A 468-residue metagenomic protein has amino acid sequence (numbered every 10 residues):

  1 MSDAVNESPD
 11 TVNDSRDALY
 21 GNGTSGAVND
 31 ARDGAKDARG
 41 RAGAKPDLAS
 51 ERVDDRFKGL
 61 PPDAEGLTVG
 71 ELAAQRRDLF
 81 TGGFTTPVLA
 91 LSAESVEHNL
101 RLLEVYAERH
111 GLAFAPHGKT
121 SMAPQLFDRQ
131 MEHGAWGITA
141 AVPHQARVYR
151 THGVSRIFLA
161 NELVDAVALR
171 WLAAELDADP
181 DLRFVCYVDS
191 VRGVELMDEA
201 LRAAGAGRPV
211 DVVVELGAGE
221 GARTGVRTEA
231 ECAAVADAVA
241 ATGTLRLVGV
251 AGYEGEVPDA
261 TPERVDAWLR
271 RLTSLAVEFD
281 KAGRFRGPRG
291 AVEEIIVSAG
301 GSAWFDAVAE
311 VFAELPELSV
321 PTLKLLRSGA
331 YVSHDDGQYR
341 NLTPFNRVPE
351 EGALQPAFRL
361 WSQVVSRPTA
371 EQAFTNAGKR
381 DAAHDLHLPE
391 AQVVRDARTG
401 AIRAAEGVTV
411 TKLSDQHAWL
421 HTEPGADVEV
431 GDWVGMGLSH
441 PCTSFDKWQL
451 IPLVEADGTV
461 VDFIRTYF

Functional and structural regions predicted by a protein language model:
S2-N6, D10-N13, Y20-N22, D33-A174 (+1 more regions): A charged N-terminal "starter" segment
E94-L102, A234, A267, R271-S274 (+1 more regions): A non-catalytic, amphipathic alpha-helix used as a structural packing/dimerization or gating element in enzyme scaffolds
V96, K119, Y149, V214 (+5 more regions): Conserved, mostly hydrophobic/aromatic
A115-D259: Active-site-proximal beta-alpha core segment in soluble small-molecule metabolic enzymes
R202, G217-V348: Active-site loop/helix belt of alpha/beta enzymes
F305-A397: Active-site loop ensemble at the mouth of alpha/beta enzyme cores that anchors a bound cofactor
T369-F468: C-terminal accessory subdomain/extension
